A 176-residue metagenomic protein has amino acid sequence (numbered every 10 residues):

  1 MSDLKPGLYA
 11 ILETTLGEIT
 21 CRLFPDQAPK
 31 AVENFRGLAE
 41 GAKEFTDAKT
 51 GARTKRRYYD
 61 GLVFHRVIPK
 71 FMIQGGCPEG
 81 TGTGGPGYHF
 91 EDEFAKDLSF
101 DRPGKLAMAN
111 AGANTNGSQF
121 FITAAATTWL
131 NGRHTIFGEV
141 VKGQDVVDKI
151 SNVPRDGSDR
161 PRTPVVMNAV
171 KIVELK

Functional and structural regions predicted by a protein language model:
M1-K176: Cyclophilin-like peptidyl-prolyl cis-trans isomerases
